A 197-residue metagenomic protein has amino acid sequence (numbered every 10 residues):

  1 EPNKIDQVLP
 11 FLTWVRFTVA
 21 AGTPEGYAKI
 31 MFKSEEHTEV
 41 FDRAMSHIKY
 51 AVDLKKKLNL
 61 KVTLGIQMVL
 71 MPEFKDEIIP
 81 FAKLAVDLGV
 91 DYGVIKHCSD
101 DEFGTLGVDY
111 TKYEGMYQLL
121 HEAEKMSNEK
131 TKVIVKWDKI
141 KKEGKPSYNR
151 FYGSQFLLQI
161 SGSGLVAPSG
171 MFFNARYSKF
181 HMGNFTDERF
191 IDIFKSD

Functional and structural regions predicted by a protein language model:
D6-A167, M171-E188: Radical SAM enzyme [4Fe-4S]-AdoMet core and its adjacent flexible, acidic and glycine-rich loops/tails across
I191-D197: Cysteine/selenocysteine-centered motifs that mediate thiol-based redox chemistry or coordinate metal-sulfur cofactors
